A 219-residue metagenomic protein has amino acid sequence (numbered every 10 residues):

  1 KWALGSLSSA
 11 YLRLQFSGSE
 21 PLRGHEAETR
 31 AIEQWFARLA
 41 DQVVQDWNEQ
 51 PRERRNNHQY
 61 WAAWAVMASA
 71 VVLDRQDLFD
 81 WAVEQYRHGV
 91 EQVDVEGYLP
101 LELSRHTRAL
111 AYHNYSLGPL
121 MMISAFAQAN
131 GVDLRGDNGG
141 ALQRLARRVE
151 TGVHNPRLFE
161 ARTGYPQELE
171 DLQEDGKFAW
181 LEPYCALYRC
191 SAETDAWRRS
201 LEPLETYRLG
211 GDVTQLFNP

Functional and structural regions predicted by a protein language model:
K1-G131: Aromatic-lined, polymer-binding surfaces characteristic of secreted/periplasmic polysaccharide-degrading enzymes
L134-P219: CBM-like carbohydrate-recognition segments
